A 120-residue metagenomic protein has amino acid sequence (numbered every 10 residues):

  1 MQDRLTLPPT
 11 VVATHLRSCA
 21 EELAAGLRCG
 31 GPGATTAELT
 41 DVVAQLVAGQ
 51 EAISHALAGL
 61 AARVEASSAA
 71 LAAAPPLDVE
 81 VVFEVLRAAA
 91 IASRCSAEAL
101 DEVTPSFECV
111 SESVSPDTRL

Functional and structural regions predicted by a protein language model:
M1, R119-L120: Short intrinsically disordered terminal tails
Q2-E108: Hydrophobic alpha-helical segments that drive targeting, anchoring, or assembly
C109-T118: Detector for the mature cores of small, proteolytically processed and post-translationally modified peptide effectors
